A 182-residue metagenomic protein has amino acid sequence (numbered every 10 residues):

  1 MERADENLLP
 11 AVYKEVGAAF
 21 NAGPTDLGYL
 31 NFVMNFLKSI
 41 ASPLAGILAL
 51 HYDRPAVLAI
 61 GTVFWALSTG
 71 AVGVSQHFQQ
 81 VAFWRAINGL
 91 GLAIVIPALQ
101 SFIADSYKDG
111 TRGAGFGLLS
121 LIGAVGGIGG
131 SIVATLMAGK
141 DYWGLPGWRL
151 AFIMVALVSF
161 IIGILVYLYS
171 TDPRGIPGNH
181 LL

Functional and structural regions predicted by a protein language model:
M1-P24: Extracytoplasmic
N7, N35-P43, A93, G127-I128: Residue-level signature of mid-helix packing/kink "hotspots" within the transmembrane helices of 12-pass Major
I40-F78: Conserved MFS/SLC helix-loop-helix module at the cytosolic interface between two early adjacent transmembrane helices
H77-R85: Short hydrophobic/alpha-helical segments at membrane-entry points of transmembrane helices in Major Facilitator
W84-G123: Cytoplasmic helix-loop-helix junction between adjacent transmembrane helices in 12-TM secondary transporters
L119-D172: Helix-loop-helix hairpin linking two adjacent transmembrane segments in secondary transporters
S170-L182: Flexible cytoplasmic inter-helical loops of multi-pass small-molecule transporters
